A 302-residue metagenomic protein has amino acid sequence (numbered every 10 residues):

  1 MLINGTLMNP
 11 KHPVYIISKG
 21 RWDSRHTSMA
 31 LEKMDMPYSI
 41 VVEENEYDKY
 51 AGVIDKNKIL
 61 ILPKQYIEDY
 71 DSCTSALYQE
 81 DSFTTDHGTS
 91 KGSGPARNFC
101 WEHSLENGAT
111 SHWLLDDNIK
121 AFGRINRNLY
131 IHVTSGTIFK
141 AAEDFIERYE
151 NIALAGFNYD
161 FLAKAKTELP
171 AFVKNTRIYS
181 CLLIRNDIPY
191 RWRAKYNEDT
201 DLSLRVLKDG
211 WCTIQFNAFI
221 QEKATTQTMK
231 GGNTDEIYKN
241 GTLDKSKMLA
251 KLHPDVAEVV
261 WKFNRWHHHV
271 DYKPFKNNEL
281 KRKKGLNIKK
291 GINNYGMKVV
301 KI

Functional and structural regions predicted by a protein language model:
L2-P13, K19-D23, T27, P37 (+2 more regions): C-terminal catalytic/acceptor-binding lobe
K11-Y15, D35-I40, N57-I59, N151-A155 (+1 more regions): Hydrophobic beta-strand segments of well-ordered beta-sheets in folded domains
I17-G20, V42-N45: Structural motif
R25-S28, Y50-G52, G123-R127, A165-P170 (+1 more regions): A short acidic (Asp/Glu
T27-Y38, N45, V53, C100: Short, acidic, metal-binding catalytic loop of nucleotide-sugar glycosyltransferases
I40, S111-L115, A153-N158, T213-N217 (+1 more regions): A structural signal for short, well-ordered beta-strand segments and their strand-loop junctions that often border
E44-L115, K120-I131: Active-site-proximal specificity loops/subdomain of glycosyltransferases
K120-R205: Conserved catalytic core of nucleotide-sugar-dependent glycosyltransferases
